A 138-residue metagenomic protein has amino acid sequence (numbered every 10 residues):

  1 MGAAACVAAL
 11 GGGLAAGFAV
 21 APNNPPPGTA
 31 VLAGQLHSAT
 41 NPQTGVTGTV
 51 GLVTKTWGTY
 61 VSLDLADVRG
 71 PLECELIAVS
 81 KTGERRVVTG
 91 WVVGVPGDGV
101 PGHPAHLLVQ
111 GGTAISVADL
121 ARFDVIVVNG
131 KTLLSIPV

Functional and structural regions predicted by a protein language model:
M1-P27: Single-pass transmembrane signal-anchor helices and their membrane-water interface zones
P27-V138: Folded interaction domains in cell-surface recognition and envelope-stress signaling
